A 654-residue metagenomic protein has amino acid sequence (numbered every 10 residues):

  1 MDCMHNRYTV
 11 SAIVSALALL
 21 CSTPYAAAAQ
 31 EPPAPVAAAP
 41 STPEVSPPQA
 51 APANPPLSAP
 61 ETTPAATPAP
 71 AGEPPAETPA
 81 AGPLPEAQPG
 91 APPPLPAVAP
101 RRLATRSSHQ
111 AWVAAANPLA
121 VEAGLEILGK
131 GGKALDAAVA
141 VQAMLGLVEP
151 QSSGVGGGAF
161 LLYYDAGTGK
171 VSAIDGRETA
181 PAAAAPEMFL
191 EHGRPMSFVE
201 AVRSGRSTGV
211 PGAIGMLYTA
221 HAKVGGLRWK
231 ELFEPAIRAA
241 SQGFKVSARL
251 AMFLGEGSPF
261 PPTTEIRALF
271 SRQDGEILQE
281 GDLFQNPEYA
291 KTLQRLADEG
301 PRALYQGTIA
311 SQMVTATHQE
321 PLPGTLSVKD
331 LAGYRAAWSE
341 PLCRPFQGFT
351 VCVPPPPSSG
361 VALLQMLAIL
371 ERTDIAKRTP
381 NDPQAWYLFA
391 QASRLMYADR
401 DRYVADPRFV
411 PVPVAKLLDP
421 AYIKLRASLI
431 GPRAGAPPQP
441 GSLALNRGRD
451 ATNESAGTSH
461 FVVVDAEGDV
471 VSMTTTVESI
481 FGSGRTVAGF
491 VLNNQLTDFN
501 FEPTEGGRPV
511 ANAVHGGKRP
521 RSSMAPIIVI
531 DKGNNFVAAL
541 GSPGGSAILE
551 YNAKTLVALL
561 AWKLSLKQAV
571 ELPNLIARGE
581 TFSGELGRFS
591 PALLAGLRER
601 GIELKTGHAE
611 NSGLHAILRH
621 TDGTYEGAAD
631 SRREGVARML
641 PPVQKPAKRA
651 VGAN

Functional and structural regions predicted by a protein language model:
D2-I13: Bacterial N-terminal signal peptides that target proteins for export
S11-T23: Bacterial N-terminal signal peptides
A27-V98, A647-N654: Compositionally biased, proline/threonine/alanine/serine-rich low-complexity intrinsically disordered stretches
G82-E122, E126, A134-L135, V139-G300 (+5 more regions): Noncatalytic scaffold domains of N-terminal-nucleophile
L147-G154, G158-A173, L190, G324-S327 (+3 more regions): Active-site rim segments in enzyme catalytic domains, especially the processed small/beta chain of N-terminal
S153, G158-D165, S459-V463, P526-I528 (+2 more regions): Short beta-strand scaffold segments in enzyme catalytic cores
R372-T476, R485, G607-H608: Internal maturation/activation junctions in enzymes
G517-P520, N552, A561-A609: Extended C-terminal subregions enriched in glycine
